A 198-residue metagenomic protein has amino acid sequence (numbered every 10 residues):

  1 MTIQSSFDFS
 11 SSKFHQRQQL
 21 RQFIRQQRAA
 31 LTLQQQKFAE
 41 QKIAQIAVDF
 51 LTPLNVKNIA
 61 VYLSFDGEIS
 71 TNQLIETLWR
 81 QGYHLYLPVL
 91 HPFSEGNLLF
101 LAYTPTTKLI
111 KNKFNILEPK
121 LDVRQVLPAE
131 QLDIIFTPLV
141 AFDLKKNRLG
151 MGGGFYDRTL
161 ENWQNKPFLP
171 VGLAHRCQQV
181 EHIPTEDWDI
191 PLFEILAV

Functional and structural regions predicted by a protein language model:
T2-V126, Q131: N-terminal active-site beta-alpha-beta segment that forms phosphate/nucleotide-binding and substrate-recognition loops
Q4-F7, S94-V198: Conserved phosphate- and dinucleotide-binding cores of soluble alpha/beta proteins, encompassing both enzyme active
